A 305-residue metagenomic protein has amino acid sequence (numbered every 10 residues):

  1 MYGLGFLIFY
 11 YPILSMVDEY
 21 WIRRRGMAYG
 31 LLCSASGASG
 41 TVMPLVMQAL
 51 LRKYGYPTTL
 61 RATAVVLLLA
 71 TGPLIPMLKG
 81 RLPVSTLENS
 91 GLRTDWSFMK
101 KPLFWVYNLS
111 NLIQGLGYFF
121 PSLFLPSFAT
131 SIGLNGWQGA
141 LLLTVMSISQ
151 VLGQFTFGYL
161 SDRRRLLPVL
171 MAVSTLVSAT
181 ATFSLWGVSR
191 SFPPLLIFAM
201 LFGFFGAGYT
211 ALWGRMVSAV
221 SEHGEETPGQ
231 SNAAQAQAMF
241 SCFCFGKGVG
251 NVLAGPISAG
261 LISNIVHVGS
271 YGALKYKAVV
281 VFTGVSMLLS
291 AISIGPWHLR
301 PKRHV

Functional and structural regions predicted by a protein language model:
M1-S34: Cytoplasmic helix-loop-helix junction between adjacent transmembrane helices in 12-TM secondary transporters
R23-M27, L31-L82: Helix-loop-helix hairpin linking two adjacent transmembrane segments in secondary transporters
A49-V65, G260-L289: A membrane-interface helix-boundary motif in multi-pass transporters
G72-K79, V281-V305: Multi-pass alpha-helical transporter architecture, strongest for 12-TM Major Facilitator/SLC carriers used
V84-N108: Juxtamembrane intracellular "pre-TM" segments in multi-pass secondary transporters
K100-Y159, R164, P168-A172, T210 (+2 more regions): Extracytoplasmic gate region of multi-pass secondary transporters
S147-Q150, R163-M216: C-terminal transmembrane helical hairpin of 12-TM major facilitator-type secondary transporters
E225-S270: A late C-terminal transmembrane helix in Major Facilitator Superfamily
